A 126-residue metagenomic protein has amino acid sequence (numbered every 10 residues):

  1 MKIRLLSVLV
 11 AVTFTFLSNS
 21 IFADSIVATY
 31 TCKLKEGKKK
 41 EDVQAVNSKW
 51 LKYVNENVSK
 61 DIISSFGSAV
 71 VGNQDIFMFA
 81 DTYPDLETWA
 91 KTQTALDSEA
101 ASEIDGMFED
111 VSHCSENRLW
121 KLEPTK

Functional and structural regions predicted by a protein language model:
M1-L9: Bacterial N-terminal signal peptides that target proteins for export
A23-V27, K33, D61-M78, A101-K126: Glycine-rich beta-strand-turn "strand-cap" elements at beta-sheet edges
L34-G37, Y83: Structural beta->alpha junctions
K38-I63: Short amphipathic alpha-helical segments
K40-D42, P84-A95: Short amphipathic alpha-helices within nucleic acid-binding modules
E56-N57, K91, A95-S102: Extracytoplasmic
